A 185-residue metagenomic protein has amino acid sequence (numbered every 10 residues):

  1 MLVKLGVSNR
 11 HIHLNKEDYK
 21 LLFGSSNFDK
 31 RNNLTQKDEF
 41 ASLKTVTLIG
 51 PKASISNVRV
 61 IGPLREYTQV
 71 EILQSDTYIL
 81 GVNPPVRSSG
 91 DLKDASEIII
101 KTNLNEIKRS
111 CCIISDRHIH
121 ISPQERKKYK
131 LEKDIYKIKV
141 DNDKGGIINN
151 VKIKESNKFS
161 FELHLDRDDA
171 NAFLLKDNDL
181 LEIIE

Functional and structural regions predicted by a protein language model:
M1-K4: Extreme N-terminal starter segment of soluble prokaryotic enzymes
G6-P51, S56-N103, K108-K139, N149-L180 (+1 more regions): Short beta-strand-centered segments at strand-helix junctions
G145-I147: Short coil-to-beta-strand transition motifs
